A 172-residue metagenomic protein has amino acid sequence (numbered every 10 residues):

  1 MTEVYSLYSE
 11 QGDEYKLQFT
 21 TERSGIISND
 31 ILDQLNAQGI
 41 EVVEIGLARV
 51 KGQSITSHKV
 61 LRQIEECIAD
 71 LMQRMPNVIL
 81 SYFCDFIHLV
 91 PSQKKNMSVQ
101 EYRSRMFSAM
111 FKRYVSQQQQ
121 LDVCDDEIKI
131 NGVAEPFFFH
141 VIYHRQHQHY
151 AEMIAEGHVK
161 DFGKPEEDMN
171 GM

Functional and structural regions predicted by a protein language model:
M1-M172: Non-catalytic substrate-recognition and accessory regions of acyl/acetyltransferase enzymes
